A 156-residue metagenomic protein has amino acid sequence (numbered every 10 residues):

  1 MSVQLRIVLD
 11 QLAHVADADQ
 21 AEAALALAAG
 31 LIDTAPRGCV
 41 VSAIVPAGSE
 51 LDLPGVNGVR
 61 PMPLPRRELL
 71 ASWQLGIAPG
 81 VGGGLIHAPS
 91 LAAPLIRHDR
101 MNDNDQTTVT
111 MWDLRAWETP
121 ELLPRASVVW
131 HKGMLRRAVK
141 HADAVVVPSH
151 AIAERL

Functional and structural regions predicted by a protein language model:
M1-L156: Carbohydrate transferase catalytic cores enriched for Leloir-type hexosyltransferases
